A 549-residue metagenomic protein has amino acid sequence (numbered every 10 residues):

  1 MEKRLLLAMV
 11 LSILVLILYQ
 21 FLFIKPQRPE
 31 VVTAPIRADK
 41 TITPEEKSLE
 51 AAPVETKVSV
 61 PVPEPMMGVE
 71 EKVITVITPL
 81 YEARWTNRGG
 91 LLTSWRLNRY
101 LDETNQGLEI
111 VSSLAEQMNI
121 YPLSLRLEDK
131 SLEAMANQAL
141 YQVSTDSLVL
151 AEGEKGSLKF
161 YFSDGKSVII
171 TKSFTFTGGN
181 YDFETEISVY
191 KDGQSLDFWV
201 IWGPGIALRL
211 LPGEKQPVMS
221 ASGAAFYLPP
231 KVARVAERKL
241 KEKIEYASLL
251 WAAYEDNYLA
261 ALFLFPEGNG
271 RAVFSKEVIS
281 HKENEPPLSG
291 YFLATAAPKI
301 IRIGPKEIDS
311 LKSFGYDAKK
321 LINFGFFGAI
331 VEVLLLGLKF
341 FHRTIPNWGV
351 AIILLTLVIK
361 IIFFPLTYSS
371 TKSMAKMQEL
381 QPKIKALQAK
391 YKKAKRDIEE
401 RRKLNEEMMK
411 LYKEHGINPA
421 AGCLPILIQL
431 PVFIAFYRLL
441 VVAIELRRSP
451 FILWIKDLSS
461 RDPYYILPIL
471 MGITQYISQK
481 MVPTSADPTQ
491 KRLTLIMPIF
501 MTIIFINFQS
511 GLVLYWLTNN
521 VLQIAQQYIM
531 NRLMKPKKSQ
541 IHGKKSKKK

Functional and structural regions predicted by a protein language model:
M1-D39, W85, T185-S188, W202-P204 (+3 more regions): Helix-loop-helix
L16, F23, V31-A34, P53-E64 (+9 more regions): Intrinsic low-complexity, intrinsically disordered segments enriched in polar/basic residues
F21-L114, F160, S546-K549: Juxtamembrane extramembrane loops of integral membrane proteins
S48-P53, S59-P61, L148-K155, D164-K166 (+3 more regions): Generic detector of short, locally flexible boundary/turn motifs and exposed helical patches
P61-P63, A236, G325, N347: Secondary-structure junction/capping motif
V73-K320: Soluble non-transmembrane domains of integral membrane proteins
